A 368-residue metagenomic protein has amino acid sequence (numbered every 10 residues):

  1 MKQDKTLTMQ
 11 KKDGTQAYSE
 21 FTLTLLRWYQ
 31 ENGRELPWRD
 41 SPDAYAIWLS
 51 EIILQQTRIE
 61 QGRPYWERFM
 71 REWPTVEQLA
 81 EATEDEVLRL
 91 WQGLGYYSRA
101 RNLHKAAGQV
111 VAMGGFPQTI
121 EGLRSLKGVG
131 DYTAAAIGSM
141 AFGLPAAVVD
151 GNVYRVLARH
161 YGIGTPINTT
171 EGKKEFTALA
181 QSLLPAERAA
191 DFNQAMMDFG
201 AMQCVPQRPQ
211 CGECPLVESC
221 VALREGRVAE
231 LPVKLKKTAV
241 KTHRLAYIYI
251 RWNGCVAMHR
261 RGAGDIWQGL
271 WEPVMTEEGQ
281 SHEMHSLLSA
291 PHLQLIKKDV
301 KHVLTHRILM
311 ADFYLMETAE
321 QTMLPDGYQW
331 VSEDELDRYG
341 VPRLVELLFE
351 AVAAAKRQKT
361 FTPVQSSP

Functional and structural regions predicted by a protein language model:
M1-E35, D40, A201-P368: Intrinsically disordered, low-complexity, charged terminal extensions of DNA damage-control enzymes
S19, L23-T24, W28-G212, L216-E225 (+1 more regions): Catalytic cores of DNA base-excision repair glycosylases
